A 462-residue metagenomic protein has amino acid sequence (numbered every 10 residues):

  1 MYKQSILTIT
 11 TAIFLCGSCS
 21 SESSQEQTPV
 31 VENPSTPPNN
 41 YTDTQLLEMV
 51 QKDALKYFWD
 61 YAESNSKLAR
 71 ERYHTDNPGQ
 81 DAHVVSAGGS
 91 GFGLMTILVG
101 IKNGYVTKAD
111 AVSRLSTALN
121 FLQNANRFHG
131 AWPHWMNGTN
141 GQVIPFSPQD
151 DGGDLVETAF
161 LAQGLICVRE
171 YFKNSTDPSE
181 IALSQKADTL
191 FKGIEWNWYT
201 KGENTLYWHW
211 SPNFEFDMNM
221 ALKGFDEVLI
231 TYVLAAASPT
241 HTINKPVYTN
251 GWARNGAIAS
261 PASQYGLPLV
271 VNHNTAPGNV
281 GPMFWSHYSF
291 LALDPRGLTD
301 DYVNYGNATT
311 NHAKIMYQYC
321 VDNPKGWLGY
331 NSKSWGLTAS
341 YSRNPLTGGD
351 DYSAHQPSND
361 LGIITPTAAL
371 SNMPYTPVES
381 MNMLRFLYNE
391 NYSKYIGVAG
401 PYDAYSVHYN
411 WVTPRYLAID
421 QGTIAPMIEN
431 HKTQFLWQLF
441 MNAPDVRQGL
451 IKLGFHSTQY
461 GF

Functional and structural regions predicted by a protein language model:
M1-L7: Bacterial N-terminal signal peptides that target proteins for export
Y2, A12-N40: Bacterial Sec-dependent N-terminal signal peptides
K3, A12, S20-E22, D188-F191 (+1 more regions): Solvent-exposed, well-ordered amphipathic alpha-helical segments that flank/support binding or catalytic loops
L7-T8, K52: Short amphipathic alpha-helical "recognition" segments used for binding
T8-I9, K223: A generic structural signal for short, non-catalytic loop/turn and secondary-structure boundary residues
V31-F462: Ser/Thr/Asn(+Pro)-rich, low-complexity disordered segments
